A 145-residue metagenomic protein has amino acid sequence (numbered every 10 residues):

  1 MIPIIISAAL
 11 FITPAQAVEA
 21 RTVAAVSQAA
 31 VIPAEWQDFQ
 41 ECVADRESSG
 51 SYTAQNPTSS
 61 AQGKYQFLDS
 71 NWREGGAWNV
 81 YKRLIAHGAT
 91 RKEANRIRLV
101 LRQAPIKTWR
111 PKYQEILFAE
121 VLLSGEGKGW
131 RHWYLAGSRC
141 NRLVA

Functional and structural regions predicted by a protein language model:
M1-D45, L135-A145: Intrinsically disordered, low-complexity, Pro/Ser/Thr/Asn/Gly/Ala-rich spacer/linker segments adjacent to signal
Q16, S49-G50, W78, K128-G129: A general structural signal for well-ordered secondary-structure junctions
A29-Q37, P57-A61, Y65, T108-I116: Solvent-exposed, acidic/flexible segments
E35-S51, I116-L123: Short, functionally critical alpha-helical segments immediately adjacent to catalytic or ligand/cofactor-binding
S48-S51, S59, N71-E74, L123-G125 (+1 more regions): Solvent-exposed loop/turn segments at secondary-structure junctions within structured extracellular/periplasmic domains
S60, Y81-A145: Catalytic and binding regions of secreted/periplasmic enzymes and modules that target cell-wall glycans
Q62-S70, G75-A77, A89: N-terminal carbohydrate-binding/catalytic regions of secreted carbohydrate-active enzymes
